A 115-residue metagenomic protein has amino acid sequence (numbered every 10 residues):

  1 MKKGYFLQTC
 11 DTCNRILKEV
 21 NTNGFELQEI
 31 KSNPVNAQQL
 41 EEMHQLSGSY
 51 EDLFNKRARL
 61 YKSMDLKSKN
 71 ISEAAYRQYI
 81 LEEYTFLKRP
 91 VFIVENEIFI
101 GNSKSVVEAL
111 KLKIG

Functional and structural regions predicted by a protein language model:
M1-I30: Local sequence-structure signature of Cys/Sec-based thiol-disulfide redox active-site neighborhoods
N33-L110, I114-G115: Thiol/selenol-based redox catalytic cores and closely related redox-interacting motifs
